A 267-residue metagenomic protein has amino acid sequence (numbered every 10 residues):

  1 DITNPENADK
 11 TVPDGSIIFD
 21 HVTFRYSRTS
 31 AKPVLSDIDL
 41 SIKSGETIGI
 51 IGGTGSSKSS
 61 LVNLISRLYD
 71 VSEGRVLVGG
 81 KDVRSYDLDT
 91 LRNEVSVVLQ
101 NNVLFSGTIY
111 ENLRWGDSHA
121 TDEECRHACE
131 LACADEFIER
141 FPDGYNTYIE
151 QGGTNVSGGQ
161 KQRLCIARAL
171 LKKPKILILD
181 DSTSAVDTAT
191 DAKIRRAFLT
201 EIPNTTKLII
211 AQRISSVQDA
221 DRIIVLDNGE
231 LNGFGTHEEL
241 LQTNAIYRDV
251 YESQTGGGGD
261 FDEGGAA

Functional and structural regions predicted by a protein language model:
I2-P5, K10-A267: ABC-type nucleotide-binding domain
